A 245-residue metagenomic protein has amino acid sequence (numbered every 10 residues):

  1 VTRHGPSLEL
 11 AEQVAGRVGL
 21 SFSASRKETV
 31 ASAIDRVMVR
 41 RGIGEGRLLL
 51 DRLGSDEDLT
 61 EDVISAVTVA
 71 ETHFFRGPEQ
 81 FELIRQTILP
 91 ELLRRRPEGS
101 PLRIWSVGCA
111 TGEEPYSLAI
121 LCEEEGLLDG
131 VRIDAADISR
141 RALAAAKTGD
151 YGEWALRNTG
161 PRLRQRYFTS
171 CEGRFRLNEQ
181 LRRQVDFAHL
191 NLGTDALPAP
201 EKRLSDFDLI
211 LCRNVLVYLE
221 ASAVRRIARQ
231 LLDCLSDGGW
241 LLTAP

Functional and structural regions predicted by a protein language model:
V1-W105: Conserved AdoMet
R85, Y116-E123, L232: A structural alpha-helix within SAM-dependent methyltransferase catalytic domains
I88, L92, C122-G126, D150: Active-site catalytic pocket residues across diverse enzymes, especially alpha/beta-hydrolases
E98-S117, V131-D134: Conserved class I S-adenosyl-L-methionine
V107, D129-L211, V215-A223: Extended basic-aromatic, gly/pro-enriched interface segments that bind polyanionic ligands
R225-D237: A short glycine-rich, Lys/Arg-flanked "PGG" loop and its adjoining helix->strand segment in the class I
D237-P245: Conserved beta-strand signature within the Rossmann-like core of class I S-adenosyl-L-methionine
